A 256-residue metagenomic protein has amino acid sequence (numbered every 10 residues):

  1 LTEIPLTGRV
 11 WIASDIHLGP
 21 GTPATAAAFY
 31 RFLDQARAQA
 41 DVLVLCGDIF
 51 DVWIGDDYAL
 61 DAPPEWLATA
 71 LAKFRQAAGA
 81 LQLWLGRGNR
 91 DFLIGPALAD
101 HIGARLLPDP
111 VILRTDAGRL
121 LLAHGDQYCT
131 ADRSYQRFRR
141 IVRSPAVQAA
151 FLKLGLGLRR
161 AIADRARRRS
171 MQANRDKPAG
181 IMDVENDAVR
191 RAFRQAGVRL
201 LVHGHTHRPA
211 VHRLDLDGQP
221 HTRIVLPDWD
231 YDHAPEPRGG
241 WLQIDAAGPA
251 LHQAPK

Functional and structural regions predicted by a protein language model:
T2-R9, A13, L18-T115: Core catalytic region of metal-dependent phosphoesterases/phosphodiesterases, especially metallo-beta-lactamase-like
S14-L18, W84, F92-P96, Q172-N174 (+3 more regions): N-terminal start-of-chain detector that recognizes signal peptides and the immediate post-cleavage beginning
R31, Q76, P96, D100 (+8 more regions): Charged/polar, solvent-exposed surface patches and flexible loops
F32-A36, W66-A68, L107-D109, V142-A146 (+3 more regions): Short, surface-exposed linear patches
L45-D51, A78-L85, L120-H124, R143-A150 (+3 more regions): Low-complexity, flexible helical/coil segments
H101-D109, R119-L121, D126, A131-F138 (+1 more regions): Conserved beta-sheet core of the metallophosphoesterase superfamily
G125-E185: Active-site-proximal loop/helix segment associated with metal-binding centers of metalloenzymes
L251-K256: Short, solvent-exposed aromatic-acidic interface loops
